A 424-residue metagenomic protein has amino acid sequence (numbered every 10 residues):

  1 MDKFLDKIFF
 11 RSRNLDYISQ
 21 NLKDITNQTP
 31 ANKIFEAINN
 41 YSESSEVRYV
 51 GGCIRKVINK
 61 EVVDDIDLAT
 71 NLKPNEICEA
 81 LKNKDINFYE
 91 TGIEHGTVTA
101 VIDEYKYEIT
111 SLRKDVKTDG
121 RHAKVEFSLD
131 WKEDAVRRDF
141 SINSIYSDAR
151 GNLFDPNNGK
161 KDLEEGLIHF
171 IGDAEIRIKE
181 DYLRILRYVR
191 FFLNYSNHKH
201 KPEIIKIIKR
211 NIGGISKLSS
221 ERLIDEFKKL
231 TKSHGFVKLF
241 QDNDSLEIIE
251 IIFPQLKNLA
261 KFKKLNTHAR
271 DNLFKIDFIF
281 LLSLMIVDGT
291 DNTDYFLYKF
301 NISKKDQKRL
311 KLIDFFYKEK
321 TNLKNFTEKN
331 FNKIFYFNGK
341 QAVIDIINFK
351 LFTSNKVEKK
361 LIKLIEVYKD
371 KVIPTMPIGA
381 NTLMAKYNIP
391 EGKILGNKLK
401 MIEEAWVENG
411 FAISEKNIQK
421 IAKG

Functional and structural regions predicted by a protein language model:
M1-G424: Catalytic cores of the polymerase beta-like nucleotidyltransferase superfamily and closely associated nucleotide
